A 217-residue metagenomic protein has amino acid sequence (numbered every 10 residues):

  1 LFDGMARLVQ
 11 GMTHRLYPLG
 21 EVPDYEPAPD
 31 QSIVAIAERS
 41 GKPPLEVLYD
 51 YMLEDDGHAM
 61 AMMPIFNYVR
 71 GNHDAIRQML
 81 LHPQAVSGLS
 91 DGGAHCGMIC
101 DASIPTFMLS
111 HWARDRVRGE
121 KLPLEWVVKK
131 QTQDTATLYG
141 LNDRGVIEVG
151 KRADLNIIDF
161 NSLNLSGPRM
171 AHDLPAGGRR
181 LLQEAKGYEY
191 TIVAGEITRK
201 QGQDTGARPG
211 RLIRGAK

Functional and structural regions predicted by a protein language model:
L1-K121: Active-site neighborhoods of metal-dependent hydrolases
E26, E54-H58, V69, A94-M98 (+4 more regions): Flexible loop/turn segments at secondary-structure boundaries
E26-P27, A136, R180-Q183: Short loop/turn motifs at secondary-structure junctions and domain boundaries
G41, D91, L109, V127 (+4 more regions): Hydrophobic, well-ordered secondary-structure elements that form the walls of internal hydrophobic environments
E46-M52, P123-T132, I147: Short, well-structured alpha-helical segments that form the helix of a local strand-helix-strand
M62-R70, I76, P123-W126, A136-M170: Acidic, glycine-enriched loop/beta-strand segments at the rims of small-molecule binding/catalytic pockets
Q78-A85, S90, I157-Q203, A207-P209: C-terminal cap of metal-dependent C-N hydrolases
I104-M108, G206-R214: Cofactor-binding beta-sheet edge motifs in enzyme active sites
